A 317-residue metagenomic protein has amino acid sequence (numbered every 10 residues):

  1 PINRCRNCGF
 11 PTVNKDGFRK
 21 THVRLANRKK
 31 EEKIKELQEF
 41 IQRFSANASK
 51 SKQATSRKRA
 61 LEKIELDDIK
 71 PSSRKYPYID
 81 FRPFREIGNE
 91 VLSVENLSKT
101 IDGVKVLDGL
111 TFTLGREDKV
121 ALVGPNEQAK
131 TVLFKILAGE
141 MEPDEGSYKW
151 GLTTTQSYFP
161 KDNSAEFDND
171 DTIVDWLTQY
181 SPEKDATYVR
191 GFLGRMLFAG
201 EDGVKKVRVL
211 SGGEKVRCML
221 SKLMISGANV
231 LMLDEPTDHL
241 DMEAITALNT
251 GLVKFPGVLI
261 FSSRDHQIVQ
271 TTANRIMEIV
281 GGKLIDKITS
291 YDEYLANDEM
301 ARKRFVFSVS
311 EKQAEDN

Functional and structural regions predicted by a protein language model:
P1-L25, I79-N317: ABC ATP-binding cassette signature C-motif
G17-A48, L61-K70, A296-Q313: C-terminal boundary and immediately downstream tail of ABC-type ATPase nucleotide-binding domains
K30, N47-A54, F84-G88: Conserved phosphate/pyrophosphate-binding and hydrolysis machinery centered on Walker-type P-loop NTPases, extending
R57: Long, charge-dense, solvent-exposed interaction surfaces that engage phosphate-rich ligands
I69-R74, G146: Active-site phosphate-binding and catalytic loops of NTP-dependent enzymes
